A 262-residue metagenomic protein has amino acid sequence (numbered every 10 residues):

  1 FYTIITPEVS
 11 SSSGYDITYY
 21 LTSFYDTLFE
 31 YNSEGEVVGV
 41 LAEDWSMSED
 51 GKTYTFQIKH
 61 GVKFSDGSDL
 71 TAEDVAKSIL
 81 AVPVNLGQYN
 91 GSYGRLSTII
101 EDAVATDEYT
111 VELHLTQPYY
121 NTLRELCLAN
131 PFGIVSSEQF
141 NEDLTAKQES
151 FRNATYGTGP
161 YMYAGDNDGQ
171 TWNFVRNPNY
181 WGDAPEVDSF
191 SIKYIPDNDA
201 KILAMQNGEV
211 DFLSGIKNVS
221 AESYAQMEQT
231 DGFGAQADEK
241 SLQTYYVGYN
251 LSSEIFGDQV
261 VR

Functional and structural regions predicted by a protein language model:
F1-I4, T53-F56, V75-I79, V111-E112 (+4 more regions): Short, well-ordered beta-strand elements
F1-M47, L80, Y156-G157: N-terminal lobe/hinge region of extracytoplasmic solute-binding protein
N32-E36, L128-P185, S189: Gly/Pro-rich hinge or "lid" segments in bacterial periplasmic/extracellular proteins
E36, V62-S68, N141, Y180-D183 (+1 more regions): Short helix-loop capping/hinge motifs at secondary-structure junctions, enriched in acidic/polar residues
E43-Q88, E112, K201-A204, I255-G257: Aromatic- and charge-enriched surface segment that lines or borders ligand/interaction sites
S46, Q57, S92-F140: Surface-exposed binding/hinge segments that line and control ligand-binding clefts or catalytic entry sites
T71-S78, E108-H114, G159-P160, V187-S189 (+1 more regions): Alpha-helical secondary-structure segments
A164-V175, S191-S253, Q259: Extracellular/periplasmic solute-recognition and catalytic clefts
